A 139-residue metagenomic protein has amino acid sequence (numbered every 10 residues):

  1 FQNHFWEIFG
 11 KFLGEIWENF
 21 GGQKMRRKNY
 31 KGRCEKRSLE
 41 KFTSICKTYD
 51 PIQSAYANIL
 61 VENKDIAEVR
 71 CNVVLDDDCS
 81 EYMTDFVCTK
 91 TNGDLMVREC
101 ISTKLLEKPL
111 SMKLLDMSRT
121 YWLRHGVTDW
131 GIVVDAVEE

Functional and structural regions predicted by a protein language model:
N3, F12: Cationic, low-complexity basic patches in intrinsically disordered or flexible, solvent-exposed regions
F5-I8, F20-E139: Electrostatic, structured charged patches in enzyme active sites and in nucleic-acid/phosphate-binding
E15-E18: Acidic, Ala/Val/Gly-enriched low-complexity intrinsically disordered segments
